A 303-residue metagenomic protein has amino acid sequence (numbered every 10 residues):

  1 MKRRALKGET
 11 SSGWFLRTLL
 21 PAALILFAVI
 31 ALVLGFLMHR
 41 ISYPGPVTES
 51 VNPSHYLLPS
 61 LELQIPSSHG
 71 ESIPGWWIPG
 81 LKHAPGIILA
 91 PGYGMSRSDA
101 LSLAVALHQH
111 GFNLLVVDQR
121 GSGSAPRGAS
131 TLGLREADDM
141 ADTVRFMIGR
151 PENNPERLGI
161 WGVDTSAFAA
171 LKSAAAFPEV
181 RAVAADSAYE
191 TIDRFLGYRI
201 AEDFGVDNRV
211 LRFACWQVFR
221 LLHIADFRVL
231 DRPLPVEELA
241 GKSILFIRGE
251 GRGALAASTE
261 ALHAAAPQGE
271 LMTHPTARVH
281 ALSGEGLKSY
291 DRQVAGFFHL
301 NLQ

Functional and structural regions predicted by a protein language model:
S12-P66, W76: An N-terminal hydrophobic leader/cap segment in hydrolases
I65-S67, W76, L221-L302: Serine-hydrolase catalytic core
A84-G92: Short beta-strand element of the alpha/beta-hydrolase
A104-P126: Conserved alpha/beta-hydrolase
S130-P151: Alpha/beta-hydrolase active-site loop
E152-D164: Alpha/beta-hydrolase fold nucleophile elbow
G162-K172: Glycine-rich nucleophile elbow surrounding the catalytic serine of serine-hydrolase chemistry
S173-A225, A257: Hydrolase active-site cap/lid region
